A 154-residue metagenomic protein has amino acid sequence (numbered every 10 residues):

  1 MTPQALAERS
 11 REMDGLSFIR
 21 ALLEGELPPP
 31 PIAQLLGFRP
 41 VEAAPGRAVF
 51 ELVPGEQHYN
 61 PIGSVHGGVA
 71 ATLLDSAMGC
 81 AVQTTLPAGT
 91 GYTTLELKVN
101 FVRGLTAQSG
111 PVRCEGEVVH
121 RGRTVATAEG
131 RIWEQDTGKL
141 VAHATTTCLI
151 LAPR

Functional and structural regions predicted by a protein language model:
M1-R154: Terminal targeting signals and extreme-terminal segments of soluble enzymes
